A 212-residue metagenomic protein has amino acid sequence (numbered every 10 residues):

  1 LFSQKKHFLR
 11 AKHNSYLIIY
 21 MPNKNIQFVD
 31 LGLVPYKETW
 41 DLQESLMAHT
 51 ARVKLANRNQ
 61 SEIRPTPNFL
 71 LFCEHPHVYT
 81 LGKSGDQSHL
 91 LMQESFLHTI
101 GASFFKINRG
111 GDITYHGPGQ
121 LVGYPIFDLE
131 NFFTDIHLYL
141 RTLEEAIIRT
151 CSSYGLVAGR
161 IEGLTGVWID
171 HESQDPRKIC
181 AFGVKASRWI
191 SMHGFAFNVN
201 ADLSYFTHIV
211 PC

Functional and structural regions predicted by a protein language model:
S3, F8-L9, L17: Short hydrophobic targeting helices and cationic amphipathic motifs that mediate membrane/organellar targeting
I19-P176: N-terminal lobe of the biotin/lipoate ligase/transferase fold
R177-C212: Catalytic cores of processing enzymes, dominated by hydrolases/peptidases, characterized by acidic/His-rich
